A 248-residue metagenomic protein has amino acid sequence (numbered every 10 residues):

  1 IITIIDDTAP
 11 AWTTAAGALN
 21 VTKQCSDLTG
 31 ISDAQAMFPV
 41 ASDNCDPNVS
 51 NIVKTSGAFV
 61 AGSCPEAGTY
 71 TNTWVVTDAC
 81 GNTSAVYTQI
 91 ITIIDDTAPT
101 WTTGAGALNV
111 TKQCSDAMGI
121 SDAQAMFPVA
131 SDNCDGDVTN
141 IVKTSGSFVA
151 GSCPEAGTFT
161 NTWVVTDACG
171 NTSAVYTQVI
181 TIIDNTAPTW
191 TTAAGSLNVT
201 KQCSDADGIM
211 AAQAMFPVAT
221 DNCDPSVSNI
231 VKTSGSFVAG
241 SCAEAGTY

Functional and structural regions predicted by a protein language model:
I1-Y248: Proline-threonine-serine-rich low-complexity tracts
